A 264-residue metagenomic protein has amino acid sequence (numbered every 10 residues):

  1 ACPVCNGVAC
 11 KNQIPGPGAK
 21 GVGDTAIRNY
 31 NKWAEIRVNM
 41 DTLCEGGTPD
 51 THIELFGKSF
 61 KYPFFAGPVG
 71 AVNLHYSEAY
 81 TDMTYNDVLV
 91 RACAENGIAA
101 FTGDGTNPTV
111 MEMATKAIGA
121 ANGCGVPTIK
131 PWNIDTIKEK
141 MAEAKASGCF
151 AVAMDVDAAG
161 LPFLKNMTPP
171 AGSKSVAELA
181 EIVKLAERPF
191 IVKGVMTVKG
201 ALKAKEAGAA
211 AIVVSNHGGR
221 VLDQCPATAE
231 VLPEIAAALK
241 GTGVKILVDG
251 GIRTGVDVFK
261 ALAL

Functional and structural regions predicted by a protein language model:
A1-K61: An N-cap/entry alpha-helix motif that binds or orients negatively charged groups
R37, H52-E54, P63-G67, A99-F101 (+1 more regions): Short, conserved beta-strand segments within well-ordered enzyme catalytic domains that often line or immediately flank
T48-I53, E112, T136-A142: Short alpha-helical segments and helix-capping/turn motifs at coil-helix boundaries
K61-G70, V88: Outer membrane beta-barrel
A71-A79: N-terminal binding-site loop/beta-alpha segment at the start of enzyme catalytic domains that lines or forms
A71-V72, D104-T109, D157: Short glycine-enriched loops at secondary-structure junctions
Y80, V90-R91, G119-A120, W132-V248 (+1 more regions): Alpha/beta enzyme core
T84-N133: A gly/proline- and charged-residue-enriched helix-loop-helix capping module
